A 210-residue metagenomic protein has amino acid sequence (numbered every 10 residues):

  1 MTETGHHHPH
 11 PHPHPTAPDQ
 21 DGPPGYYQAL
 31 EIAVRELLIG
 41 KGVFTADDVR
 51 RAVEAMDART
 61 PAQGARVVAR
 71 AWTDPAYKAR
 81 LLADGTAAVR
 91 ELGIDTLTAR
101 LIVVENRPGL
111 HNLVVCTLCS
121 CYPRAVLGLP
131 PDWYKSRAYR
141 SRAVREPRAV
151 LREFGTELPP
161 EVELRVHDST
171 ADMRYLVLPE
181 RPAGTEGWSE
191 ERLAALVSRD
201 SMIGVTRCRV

Functional and structural regions predicted by a protein language model:
T2-V210: Terminal, compositionally biased segments used for targeting/anchoring and flexible tails
